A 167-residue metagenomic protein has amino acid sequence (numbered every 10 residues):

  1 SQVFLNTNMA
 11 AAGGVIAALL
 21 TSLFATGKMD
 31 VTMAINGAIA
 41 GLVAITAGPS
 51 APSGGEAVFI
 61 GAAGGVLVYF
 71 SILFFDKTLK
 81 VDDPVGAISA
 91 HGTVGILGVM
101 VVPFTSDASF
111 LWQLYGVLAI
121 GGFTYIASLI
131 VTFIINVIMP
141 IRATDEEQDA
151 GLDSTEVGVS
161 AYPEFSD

Functional and structural regions predicted by a protein language model:
S1-D167: Hydrophobic alpha-helical transmembrane bundles of multi-pass membrane proteins
